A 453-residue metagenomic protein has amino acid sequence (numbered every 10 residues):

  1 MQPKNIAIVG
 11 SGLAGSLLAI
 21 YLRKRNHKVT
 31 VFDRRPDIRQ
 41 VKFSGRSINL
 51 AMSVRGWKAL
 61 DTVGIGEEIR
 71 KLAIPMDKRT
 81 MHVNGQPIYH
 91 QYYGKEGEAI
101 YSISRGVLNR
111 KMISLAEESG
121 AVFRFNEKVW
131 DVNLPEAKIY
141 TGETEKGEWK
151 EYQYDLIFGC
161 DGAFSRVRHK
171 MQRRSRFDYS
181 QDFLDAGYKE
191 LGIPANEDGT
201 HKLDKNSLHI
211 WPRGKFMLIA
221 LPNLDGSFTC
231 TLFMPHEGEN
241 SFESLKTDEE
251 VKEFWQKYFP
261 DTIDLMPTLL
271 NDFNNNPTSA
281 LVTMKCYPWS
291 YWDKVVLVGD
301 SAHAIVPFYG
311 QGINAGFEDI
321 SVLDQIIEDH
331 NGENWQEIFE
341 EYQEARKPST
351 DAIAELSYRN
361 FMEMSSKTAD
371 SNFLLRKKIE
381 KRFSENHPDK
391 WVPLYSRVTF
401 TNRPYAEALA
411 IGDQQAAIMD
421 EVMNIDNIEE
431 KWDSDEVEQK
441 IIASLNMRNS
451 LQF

Functional and structural regions predicted by a protein language model:
Q2-K4, Q325-F453: C-terminal helical "tail/cap" subdomain of flavin- and related membrane-associated enzymes
K4-D77, H82, E96, I100-V107 (+1 more regions): Glycine-rich FAD cofactor-binding loop and adjacent beta-loop-alpha segment at the N-terminus of flavoprotein
S11-A19, K24, F158-G159, L191 (+3 more regions): Conserved mid-domain beta->alpha element of the FAD-binding
R34, G162, S301: Active-site metal-binding loops of divalent metal-dependent hydrolases
K71-P75, K257-N274, G332-E341, T350-E355: Acidic/histidine metal-binding catalytic segments
P87-I103, F233-E237: Helix-loop-beta segment of a Rossmann-like dinucleotide-binding subdomain
S104-R124: Helical element adjacent to the flavin cofactor pocket in flavoenzyme catalytic cores
S114, E118, E127-D131, E136-L281 (+1 more regions): Conserved FAD-binding catalytic core of PHBH/FMO-like flavoproteins
